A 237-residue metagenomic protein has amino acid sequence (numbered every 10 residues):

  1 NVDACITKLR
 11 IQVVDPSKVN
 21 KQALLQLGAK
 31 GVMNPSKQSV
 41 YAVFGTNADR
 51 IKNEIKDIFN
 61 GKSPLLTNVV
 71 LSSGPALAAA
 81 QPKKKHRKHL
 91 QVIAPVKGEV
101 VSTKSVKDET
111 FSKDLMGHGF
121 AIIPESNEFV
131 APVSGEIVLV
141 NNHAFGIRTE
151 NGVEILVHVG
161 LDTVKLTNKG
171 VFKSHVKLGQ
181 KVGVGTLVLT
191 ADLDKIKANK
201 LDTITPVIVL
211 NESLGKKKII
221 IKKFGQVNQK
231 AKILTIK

Functional and structural regions predicted by a protein language model:
N1-L187: Structured cytosolic domains appended to multi-pass membrane proteins
G28, K200-T203, S213-L214: Glycine-centered secondary-structure boundary/capping sites
I55, K217-I219, I233: Generic hydrophobic, helix-prone segments enriched in Leu/Val/Ile
H89-L90, F111, L193-K197, K222-F224: A generic local secondary-structure boundary/capping motif
V101-D108, A144-G146, E154, G183-N199 (+2 more regions): Short hydrophobic beta/alpha edge segments that flank linear recognition/processing sites
P124, V209-N211, K237: Short, structured patches in soluble enzyme cores that scaffold and shape functional sites
G170-V171, T205-Q229: Short peripheral tails and domain-boundary helices/loops at the edges of structured domains
